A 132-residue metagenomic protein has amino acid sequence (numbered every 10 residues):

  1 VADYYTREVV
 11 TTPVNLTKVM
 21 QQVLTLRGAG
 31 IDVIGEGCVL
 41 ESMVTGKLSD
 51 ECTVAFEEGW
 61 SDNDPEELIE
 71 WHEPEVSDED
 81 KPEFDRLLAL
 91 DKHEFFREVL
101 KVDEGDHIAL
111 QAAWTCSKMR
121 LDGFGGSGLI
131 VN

Functional and structural regions predicted by a protein language model:
V1-G35: Short, extreme N-terminal segment that most often corresponds to the first beta-strand
V23-N132: Charged interaction segments
